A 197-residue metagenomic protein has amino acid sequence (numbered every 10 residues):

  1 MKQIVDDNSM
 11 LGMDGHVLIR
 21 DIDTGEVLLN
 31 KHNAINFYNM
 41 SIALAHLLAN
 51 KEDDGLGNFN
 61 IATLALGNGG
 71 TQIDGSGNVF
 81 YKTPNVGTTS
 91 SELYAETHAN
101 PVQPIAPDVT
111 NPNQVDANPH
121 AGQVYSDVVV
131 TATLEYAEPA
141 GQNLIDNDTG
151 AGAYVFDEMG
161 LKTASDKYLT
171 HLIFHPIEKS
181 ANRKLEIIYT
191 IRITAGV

Functional and structural regions predicted by a protein language model:
M1-F156, A164-V197: Small cysteine-rich, disulfide-bonded extracellular modules of the LU/uPAR three-finger superfamily and closely related
